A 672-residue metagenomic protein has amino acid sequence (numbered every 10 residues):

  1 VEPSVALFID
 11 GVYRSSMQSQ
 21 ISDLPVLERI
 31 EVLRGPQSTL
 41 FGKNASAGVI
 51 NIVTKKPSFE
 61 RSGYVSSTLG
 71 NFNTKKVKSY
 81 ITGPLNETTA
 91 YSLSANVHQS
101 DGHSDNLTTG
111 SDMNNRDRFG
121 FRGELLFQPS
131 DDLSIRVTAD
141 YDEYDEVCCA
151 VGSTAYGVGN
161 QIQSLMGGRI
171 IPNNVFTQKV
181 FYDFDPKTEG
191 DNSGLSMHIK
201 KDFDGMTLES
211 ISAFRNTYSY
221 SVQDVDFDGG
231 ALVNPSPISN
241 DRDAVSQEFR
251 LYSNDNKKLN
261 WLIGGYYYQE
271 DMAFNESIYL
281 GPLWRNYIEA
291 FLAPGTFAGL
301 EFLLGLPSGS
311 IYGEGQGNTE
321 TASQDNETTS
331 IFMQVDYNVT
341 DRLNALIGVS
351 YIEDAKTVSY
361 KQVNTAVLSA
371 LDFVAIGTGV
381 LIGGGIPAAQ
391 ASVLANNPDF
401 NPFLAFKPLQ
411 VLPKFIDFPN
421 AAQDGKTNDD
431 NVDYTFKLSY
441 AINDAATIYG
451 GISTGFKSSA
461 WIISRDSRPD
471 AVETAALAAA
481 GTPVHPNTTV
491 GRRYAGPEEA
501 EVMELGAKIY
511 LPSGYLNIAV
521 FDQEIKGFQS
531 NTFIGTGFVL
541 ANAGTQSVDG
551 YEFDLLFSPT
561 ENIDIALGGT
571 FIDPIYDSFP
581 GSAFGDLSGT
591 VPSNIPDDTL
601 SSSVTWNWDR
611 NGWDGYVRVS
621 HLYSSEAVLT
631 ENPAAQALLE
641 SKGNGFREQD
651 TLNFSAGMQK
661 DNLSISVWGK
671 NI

Functional and structural regions predicted by a protein language model:
P3-S4, S16, P25-E28, T39-L107 (+7 more regions): Outer-membrane beta-barrel translocator/receptor signature
S58-E60, T68, Y80-F184, T217-L232 (+5 more regions): Periplasmic-side early beta-strands and strand-to-turn transitions of outer-membrane beta-barrels
S67-N71, V97-D101, Y141-D145, F203 (+12 more regions): Transmembrane beta-strands of outer-membrane beta-barrel pores
T82, N240-Y266, E270, N344 (+5 more regions): Conserved C-terminal beta-signal and adjacent last beta-strands/turns of outer-membrane beta-barrel proteins
T88-Y91, D132-I135, G205-L208, K258-W261 (+6 more regions): Repeated loop/turn-to-beta-strand initiation elements of outer-membrane beta-barrel proteins
S104-D112, C148-F181, D224-P235, S277-T321 (+5 more regions): Solvent-exposed loop segments that connect transmembrane elements
H198-Q223, T447-K457, I463-S464, A471-Y551 (+2 more regions): Membrane-embedded beta-barrel scaffold of Gram-negative outer-membrane proteins
N260-L262, D341-A345, S513-Y515, V520-E524 (+1 more regions): Gram-negative outer-membrane beta-barrel transporters
